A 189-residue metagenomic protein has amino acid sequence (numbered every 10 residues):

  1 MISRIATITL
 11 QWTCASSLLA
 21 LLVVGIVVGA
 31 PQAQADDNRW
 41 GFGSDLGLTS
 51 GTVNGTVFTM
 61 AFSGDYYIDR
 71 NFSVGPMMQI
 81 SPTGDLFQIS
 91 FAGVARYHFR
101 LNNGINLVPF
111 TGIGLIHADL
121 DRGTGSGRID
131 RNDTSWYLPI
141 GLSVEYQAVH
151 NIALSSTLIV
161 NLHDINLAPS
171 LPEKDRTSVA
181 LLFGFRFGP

Functional and structural regions predicted by a protein language model:
M1-N38: Cleavable N-terminal export/targeting peptides
A35-S50, P109, S178-V179: Transmembrane beta-strand segments of Gram-negative outer membrane beta-barrel proteins
G43-R70: N-terminal targeting signals for Sec/Tat export/insertion, comprising classic cleavable signal peptides
S44-L48, G123-G127, N166-L167: Extracytoplasmic loops and strand-loop junctions of Gram-negative outer membrane beta-barrel proteins
L48-F58, I80-I89, N103, A168-E173: Solvent-exposed loop/turn segments connecting transmembrane beta-strands in outer-membrane beta-barrel proteins
T56, N151, L171-L182: Short glycine/proline-enriched turn or capping motifs at secondary-structure junctions
A61-I152, L182-P189: Gram-negative (and chloroplast) outer-membrane scaffold detector with strong preference for beta-barrel transmembrane
A153, T157, N166-A168, P172: Outer-membrane beta-barrel porins/channels
